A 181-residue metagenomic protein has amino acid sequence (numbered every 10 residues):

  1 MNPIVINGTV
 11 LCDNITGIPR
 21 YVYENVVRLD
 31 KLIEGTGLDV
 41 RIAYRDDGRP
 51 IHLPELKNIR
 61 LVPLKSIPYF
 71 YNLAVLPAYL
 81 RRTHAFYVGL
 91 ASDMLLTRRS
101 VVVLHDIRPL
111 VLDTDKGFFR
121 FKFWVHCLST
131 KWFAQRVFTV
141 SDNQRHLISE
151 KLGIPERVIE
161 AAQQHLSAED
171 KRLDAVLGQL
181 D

Functional and structural regions predicted by a protein language model:
M1-D181: Carbohydrate transferase catalytic cores enriched for Leloir-type hexosyltransferases
